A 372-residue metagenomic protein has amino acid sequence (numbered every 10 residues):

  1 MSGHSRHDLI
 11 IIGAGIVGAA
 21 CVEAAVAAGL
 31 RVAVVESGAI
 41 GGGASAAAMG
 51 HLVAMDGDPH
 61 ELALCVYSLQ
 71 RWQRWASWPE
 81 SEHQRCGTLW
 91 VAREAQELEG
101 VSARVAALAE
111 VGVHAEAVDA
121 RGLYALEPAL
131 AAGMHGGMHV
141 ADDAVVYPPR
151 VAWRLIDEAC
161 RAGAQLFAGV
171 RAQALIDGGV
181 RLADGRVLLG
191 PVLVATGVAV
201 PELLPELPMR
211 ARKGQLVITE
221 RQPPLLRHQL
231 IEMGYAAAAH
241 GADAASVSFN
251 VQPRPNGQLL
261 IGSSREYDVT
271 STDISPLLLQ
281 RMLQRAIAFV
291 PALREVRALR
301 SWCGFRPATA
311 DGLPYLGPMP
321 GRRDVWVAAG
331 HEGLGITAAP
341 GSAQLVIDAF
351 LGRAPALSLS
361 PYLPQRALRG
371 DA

Functional and structural regions predicted by a protein language model:
G3-V17, A33: Beta1/beta-strand and adjacent pyrophosphate-binding region of the FAD-binding site in flavoprotein oxidoreductases
I10-I12, V187-A199, A343: Short hydrophobic core segments
E23-A24, L52, S81-Q84, V187 (+2 more regions): Active-site substrate-recognition segment that forms the wall of the catalytic cavity or substrate channel
V26-A46: Glycine-rich FAD pyrophosphate-binding loop
M49-L126, A286-I287: Dinucleotide-binding Rossmann-like beta1-alpha1 core, especially the glycine-rich loop that anchors the ADP
A63, V91-G100, M138-D157, D273-L278 (+1 more regions): Short beta-strand to alpha-helix junction loop
M138-R181, R186, G190: Helical element adjacent to the flavin cofactor pocket in flavoenzyme catalytic cores
D273, Q280-R281, I287-A372: C-terminal catalytic lobe of FAD-dependent flavoproteins
